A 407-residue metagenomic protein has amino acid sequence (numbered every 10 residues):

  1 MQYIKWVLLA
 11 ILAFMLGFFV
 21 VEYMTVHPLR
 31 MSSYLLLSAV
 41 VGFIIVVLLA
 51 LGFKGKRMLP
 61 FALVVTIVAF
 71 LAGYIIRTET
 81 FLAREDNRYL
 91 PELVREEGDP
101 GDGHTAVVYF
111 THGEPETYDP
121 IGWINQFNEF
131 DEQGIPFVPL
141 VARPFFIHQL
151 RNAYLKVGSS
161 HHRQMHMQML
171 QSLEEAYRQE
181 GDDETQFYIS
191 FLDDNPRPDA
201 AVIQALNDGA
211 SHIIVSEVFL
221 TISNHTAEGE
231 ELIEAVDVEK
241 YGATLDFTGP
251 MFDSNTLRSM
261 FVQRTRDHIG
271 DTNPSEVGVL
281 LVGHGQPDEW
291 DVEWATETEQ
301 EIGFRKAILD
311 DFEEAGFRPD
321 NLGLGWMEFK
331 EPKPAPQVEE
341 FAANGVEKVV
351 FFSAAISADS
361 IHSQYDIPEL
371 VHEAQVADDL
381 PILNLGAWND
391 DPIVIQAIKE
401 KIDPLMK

Functional and structural regions predicted by a protein language model:
Q2-K407: Active-site-proximal alpha-helix that buttresses catalytic centers in soluble enzyme cores
